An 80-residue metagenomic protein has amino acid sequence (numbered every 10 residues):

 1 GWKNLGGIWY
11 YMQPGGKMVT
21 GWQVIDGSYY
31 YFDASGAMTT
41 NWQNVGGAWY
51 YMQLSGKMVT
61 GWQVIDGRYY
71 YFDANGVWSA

Functional and structural regions predicted by a protein language model:
G1-A80: Extracellular adhesion/carbohydrate-binding repeat motifs centered on closely spaced tryptophans
